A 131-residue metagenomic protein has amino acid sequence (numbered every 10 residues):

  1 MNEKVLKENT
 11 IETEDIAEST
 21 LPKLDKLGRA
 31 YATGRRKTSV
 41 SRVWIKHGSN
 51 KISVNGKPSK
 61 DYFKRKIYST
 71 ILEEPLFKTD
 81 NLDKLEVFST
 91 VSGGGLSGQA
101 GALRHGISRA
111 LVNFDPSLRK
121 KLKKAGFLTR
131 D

Functional and structural regions predicted by a protein language model:
M1-L27: Intrinsically disordered, compositionally biased charged tails
S19-R35, S41-S92, S97, G101-D131: Structured, basic alpha/beta domains of bacterial-type, RNA-associated proteins
